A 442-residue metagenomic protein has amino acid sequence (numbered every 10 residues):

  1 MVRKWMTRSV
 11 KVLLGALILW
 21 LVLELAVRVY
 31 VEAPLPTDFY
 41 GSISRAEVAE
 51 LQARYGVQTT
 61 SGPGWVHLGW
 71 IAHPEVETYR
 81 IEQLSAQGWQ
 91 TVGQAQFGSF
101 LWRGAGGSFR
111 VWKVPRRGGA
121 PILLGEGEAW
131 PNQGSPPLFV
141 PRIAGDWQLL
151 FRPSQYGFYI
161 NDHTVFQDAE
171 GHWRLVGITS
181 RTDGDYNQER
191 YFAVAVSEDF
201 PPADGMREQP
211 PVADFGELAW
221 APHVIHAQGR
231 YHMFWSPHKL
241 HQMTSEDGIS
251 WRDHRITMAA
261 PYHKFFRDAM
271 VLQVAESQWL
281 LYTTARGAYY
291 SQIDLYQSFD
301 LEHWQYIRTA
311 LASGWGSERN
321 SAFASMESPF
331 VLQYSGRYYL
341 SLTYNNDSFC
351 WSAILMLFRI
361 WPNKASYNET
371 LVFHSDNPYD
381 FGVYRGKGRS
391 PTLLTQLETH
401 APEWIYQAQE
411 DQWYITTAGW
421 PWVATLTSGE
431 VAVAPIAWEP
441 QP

Functional and structural regions predicted by a protein language model:
M1-I18: N-terminal Sec-pathway targeting helices
A16-L25, A144-W147: Transmembrane alpha-helices
W20-T37: Membrane-interface motif at the C-terminal end of an N-terminal transmembrane signal
F39-T60, W65, I71-P74, G88 (+3 more regions): Carbohydrate-active catalytic/glycan-binding domains of CAZyme proteins, especially the secreted or lumenal ectodomains
H73-L84: Solvent-exposed loop/turn segments flanking beta-strands in beta-repeat/beta-sandwich domains
